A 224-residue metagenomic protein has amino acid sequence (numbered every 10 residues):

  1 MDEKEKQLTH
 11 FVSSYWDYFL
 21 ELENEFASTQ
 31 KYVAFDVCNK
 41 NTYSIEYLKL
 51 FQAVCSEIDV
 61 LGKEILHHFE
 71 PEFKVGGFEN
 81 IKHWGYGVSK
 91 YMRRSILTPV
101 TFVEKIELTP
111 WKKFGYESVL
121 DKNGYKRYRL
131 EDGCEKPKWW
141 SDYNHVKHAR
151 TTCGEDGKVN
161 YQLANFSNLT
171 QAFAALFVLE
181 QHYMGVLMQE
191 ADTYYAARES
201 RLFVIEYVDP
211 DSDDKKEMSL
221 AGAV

Functional and structural regions predicted by a protein language model:
M1-Q52: Charged alpha-helical initiation segments
E23, Q30, S44-F69, T170-F177: Short, hydrophobic, well-ordered secondary-structure elements
C38-Y43, C153-N165: Short helix/strand-bridging catalytic loops that position acidic/His residues to coordinate divalent metals and engage
D59-S141, H148-C153: Short non-catalytic regulatory patches outside canonical folded cores
K138, K147-Y161, E180-Q189: Substrate-binding/catalytic groove segments of enzymes that remodel or degrade extracellular structural polymers
W140, N144, T170-F173: Short amphipathic alpha-helical surface patches that serve as generic macromolecular interface elements
Q162-I205: Amphipathic, Lys/Arg-enriched alpha-helical patches that create a basic surface for binding polyanionic ligands
S200-V224: Acidic, Ser/Thr-rich low-complexity intrinsically disordered segments
